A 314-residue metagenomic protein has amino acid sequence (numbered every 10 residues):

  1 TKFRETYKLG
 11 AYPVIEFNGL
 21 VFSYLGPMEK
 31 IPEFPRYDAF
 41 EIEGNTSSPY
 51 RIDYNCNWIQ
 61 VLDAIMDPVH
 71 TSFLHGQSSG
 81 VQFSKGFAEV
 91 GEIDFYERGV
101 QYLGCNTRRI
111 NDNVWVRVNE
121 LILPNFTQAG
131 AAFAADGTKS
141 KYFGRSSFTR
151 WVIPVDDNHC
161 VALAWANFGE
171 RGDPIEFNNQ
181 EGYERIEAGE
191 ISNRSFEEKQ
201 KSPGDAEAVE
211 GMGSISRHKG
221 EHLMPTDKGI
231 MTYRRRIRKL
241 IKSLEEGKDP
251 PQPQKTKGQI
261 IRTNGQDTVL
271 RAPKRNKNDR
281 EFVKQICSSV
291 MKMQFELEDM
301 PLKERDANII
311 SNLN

Functional and structural regions predicted by a protein language model:
T1-F22: Active-site-proximal cofactor/substrate-binding loop regions of enzyme domains
F22, M28-N314: C-terminal catalytic domain of Rieske-type non-heme iron oxygenases
